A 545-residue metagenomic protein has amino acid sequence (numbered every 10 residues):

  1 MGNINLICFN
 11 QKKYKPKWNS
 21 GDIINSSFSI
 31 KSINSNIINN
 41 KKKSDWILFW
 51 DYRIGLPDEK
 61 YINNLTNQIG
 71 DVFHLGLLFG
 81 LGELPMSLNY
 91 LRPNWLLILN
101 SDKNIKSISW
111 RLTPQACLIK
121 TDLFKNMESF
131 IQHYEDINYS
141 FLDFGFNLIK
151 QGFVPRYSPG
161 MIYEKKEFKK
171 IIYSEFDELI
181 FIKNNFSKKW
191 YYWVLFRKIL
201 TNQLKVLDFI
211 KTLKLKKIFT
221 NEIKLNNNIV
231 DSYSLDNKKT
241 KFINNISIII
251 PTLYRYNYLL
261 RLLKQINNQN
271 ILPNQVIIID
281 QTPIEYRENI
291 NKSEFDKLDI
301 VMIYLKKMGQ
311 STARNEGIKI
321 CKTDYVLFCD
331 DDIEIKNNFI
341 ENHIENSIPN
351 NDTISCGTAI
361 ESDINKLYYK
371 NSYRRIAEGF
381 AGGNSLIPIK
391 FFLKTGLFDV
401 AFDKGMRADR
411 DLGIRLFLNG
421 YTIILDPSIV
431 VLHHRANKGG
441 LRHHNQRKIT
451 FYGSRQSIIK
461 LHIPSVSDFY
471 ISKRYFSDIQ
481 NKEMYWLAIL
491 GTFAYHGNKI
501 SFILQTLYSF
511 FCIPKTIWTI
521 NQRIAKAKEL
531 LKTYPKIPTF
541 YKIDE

Functional and structural regions predicted by a protein language model:
M1-S20, I210-N268: N-proximal low-complexity "stem/linker" segments adjacent to membrane-targeting elements
L6-S27, L263-Y304: Acidic donor-binding segment of Leloir-type glycosyltransferases
N19-K41, M302-C321, S372: Glycine-rich, basic loop-to-helix element that forms the pyrophosphate-binding segment of sugar-nucleotide handling
N40-W46, D51-Y90, N337-N371, T422: Conserved donor NDP-sugar-binding/catalytic core segment of glycosyltransferases
W95-I119, K370-I387, G405, Y452-I458 (+1 more regions): A recurrent flexible, glycine/aromatic-enriched loop bordering the glycosyltransferase active site that acts as
E135-F144, G405-L412, D426: Acidic donor-binding loop at a coil-to-helix junction in glycosyltransferase catalytic cores that engages
F146, Q151-D177, D426-R455: Active-site donor/metal-binding and catalytic loop motifs of nucleotide-sugar-dependent glycosylation enzymes
S174-I243, L253, R474-E545: Non-catalytic, C-terminal membrane-associated alpha-helical segments of glycosyltransferases
